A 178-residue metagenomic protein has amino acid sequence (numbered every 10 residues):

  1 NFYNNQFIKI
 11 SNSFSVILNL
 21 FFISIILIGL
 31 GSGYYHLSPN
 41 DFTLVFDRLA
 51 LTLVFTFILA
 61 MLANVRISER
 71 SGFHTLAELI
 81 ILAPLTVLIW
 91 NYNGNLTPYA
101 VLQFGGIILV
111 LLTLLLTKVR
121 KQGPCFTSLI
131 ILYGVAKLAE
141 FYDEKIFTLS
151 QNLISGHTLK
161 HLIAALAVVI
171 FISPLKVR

Functional and structural regions predicted by a protein language model:
N1-R178: Multi-pass alpha-helical transmembrane bundles in non-GPCR membrane proteins that perform intramembrane catalysis
